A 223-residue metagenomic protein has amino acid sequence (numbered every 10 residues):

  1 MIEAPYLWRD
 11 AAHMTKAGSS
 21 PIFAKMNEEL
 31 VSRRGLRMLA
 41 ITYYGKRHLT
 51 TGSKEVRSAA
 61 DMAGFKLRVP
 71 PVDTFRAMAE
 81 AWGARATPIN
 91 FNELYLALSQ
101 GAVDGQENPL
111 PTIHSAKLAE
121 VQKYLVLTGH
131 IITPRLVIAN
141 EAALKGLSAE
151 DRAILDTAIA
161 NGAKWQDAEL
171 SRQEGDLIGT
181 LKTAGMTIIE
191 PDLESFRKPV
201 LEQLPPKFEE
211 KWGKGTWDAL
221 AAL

Functional and structural regions predicted by a protein language model:
M1-H13, I22, E28-L223: N-terminal secretory/targeting leader peptides
